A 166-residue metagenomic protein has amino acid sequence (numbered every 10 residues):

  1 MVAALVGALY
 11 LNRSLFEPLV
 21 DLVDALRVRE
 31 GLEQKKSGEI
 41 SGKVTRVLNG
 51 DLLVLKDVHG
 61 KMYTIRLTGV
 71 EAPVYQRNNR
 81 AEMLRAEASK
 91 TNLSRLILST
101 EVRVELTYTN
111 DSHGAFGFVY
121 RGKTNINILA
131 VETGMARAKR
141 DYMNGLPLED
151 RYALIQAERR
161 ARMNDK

Functional and structural regions predicted by a protein language model:
M1-K166: Small beta-barrel nucleic-acid-binding modules, primarily SNase/OB-fold domains and secondarily Tudor-like barrels
